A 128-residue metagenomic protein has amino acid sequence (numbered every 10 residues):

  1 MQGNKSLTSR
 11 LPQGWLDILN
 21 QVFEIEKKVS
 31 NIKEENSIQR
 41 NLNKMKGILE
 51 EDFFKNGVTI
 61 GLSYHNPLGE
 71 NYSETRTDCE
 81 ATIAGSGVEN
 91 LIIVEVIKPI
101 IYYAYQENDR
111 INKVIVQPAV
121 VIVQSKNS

Functional and structural regions predicted by a protein language model:
M1-N31, G47-S128: Extended, amphipathic alpha-helical stalk segments that mediate dimerization and serve as stator/scaffold rods within
V29-R40: Signal-transducing coiled-coil linker helices
